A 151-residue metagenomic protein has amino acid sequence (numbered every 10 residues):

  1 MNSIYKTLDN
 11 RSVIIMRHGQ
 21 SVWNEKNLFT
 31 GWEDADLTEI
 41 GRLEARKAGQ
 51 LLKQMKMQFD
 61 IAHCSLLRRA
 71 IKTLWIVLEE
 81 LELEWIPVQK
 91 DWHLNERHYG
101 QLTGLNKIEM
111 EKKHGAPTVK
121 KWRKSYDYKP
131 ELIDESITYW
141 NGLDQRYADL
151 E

Functional and structural regions predicted by a protein language model:
N2-L8, G49-E151: Phosphate-coordination/substrate-recognition cap region in phosphate-metabolizing enzymes
S12-H18: Short, hydrophobic/glycine-enriched beta-strand segments
I14, D36, H63: Short, conserved beta-strand segments within well-ordered enzyme catalytic domains that often line or immediately flank
H18, T30, I40, Y99 (+1 more regions): Short glycine-rich loop/turn motifs that provide flexible caps or phosphate-binding loops at active sites
Q20-A35: Glycine-rich N-terminal loop/short-helix segment of MobA-like nucleotidyltransferase
S21, T38, N106: Residue-level signal for threonine
G31-K47: Short catalytic helix/loop segments, enriched in acidic residues and glycine and frequently bearing histidine
